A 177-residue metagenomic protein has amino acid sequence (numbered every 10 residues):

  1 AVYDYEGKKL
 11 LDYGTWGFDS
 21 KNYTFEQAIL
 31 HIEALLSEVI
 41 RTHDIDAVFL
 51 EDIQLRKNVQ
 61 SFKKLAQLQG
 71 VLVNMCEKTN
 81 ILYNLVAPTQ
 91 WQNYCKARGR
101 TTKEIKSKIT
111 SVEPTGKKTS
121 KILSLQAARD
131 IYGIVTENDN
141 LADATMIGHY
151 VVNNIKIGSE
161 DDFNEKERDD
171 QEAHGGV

Functional and structural regions predicted by a protein language model:
A1-V177: Phosphate- and other anionic-substrate recognition elements at nucleic-acid/protein interfaces
